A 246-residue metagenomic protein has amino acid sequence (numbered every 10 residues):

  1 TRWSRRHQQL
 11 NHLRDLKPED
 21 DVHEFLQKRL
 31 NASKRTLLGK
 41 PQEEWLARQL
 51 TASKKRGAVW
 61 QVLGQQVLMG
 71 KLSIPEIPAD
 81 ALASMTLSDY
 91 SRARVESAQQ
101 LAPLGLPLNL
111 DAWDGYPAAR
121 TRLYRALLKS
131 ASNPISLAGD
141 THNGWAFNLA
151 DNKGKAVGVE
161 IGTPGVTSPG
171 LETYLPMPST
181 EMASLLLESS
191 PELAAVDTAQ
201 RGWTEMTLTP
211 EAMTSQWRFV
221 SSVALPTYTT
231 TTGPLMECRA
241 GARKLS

Functional and structural regions predicted by a protein language model:
T1-S246: Metal-dependent phosphoester/phosphodiester hydrolase catalytic core
